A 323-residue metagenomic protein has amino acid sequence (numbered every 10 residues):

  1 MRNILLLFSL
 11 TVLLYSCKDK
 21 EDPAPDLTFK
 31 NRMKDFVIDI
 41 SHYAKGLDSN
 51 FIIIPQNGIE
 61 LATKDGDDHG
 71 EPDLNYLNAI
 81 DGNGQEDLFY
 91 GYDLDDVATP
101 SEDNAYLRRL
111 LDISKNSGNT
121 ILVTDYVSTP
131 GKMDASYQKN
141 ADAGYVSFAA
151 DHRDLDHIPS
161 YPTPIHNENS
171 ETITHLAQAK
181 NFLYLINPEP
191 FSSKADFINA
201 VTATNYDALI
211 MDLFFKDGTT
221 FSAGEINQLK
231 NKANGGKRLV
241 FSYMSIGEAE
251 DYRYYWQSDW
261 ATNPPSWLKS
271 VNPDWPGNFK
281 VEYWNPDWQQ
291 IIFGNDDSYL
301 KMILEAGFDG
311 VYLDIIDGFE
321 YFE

Functional and structural regions predicted by a protein language model:
M1-I4: Positively charged n-region of N-terminal signal peptides that target proteins for export
L6-F8: Sec-dependent N-terminal signal peptides
L13-S16: C-terminal motif of bacterial Sec signal peptides marking the signal peptidase cleavage site
E21-E323: Glycan-processing catalytic domains of CAZymes
